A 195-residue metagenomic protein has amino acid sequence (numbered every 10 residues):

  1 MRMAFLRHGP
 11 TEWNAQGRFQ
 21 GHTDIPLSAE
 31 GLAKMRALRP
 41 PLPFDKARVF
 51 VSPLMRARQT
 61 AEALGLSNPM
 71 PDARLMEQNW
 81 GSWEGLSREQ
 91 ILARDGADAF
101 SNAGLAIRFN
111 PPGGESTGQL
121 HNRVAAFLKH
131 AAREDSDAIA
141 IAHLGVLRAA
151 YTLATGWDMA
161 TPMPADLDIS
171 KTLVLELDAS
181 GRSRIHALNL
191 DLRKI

Functional and structural regions predicted by a protein language model:
R2-M70, R94: Active-site-proximal alpha-helix that buttresses catalytic centers in soluble enzyme cores
E12, R56-R58, E77-Q78, V146-R148: Short, active-site-adjacent cap segments at secondary-structure transitions
R36-P40, H121, A125-A132: Generic structural signal for well-ordered alpha-helical scaffold segments
D45, R94, L105, E134-D135: Structured helix-beta-strand junction loops
V51-S52, N122, I141-A142: Short beta-strand scaffold positions
R58, L66, A125-R182: Active-site-adjacent alpha-helix immediately C-terminal to a catalytic or transition-state-stabilizing loop
L64-R123, P164: Phosphate-handling substructures
P71-D72, Q78-Q90, T152-I195: Acidic, low-complexity terminal tails and accessory targeting/binding regions of phosphate-metabolizing enzymes
